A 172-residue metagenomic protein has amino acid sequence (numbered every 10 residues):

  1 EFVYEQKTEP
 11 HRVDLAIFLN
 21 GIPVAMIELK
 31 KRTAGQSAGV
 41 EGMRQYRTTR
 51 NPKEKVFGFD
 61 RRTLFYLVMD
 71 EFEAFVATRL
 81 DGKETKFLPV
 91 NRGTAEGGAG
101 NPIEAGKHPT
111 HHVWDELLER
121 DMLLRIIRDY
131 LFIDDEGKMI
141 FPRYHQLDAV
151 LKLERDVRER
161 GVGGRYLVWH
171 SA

Functional and structural regions predicted by a protein language model:
E1-A172: ATP-dependent helicase/translocase motor core
